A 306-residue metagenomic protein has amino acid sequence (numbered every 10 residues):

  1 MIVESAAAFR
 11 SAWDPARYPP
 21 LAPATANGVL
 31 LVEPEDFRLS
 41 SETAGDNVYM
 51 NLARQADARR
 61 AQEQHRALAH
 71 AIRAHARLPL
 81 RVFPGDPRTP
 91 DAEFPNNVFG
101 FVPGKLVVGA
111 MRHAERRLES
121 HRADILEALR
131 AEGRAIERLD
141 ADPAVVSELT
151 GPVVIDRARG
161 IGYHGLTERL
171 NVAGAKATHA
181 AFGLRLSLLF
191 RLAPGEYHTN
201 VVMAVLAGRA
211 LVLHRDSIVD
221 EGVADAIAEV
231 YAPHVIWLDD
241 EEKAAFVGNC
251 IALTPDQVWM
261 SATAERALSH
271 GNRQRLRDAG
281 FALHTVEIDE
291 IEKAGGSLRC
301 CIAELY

Functional and structural regions predicted by a protein language model:
M1-Y306: The feature marks the mature, well-folded catalytic cores of soluble enzymes
